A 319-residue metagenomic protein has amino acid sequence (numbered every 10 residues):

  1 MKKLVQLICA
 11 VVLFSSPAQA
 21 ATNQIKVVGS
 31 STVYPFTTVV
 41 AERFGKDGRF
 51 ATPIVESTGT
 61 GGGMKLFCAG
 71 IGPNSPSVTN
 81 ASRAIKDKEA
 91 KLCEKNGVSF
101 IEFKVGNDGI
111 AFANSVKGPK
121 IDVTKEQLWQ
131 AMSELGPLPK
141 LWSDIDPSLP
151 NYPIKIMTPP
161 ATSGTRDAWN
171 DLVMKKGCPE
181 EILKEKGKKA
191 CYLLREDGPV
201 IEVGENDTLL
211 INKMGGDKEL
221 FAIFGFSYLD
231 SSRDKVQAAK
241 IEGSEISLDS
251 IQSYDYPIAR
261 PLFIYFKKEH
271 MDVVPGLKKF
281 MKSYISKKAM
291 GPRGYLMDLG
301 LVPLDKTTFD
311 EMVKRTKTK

Functional and structural regions predicted by a protein language model:
K2-A10: Sec-dependent signal peptide recognition, specifically the positively charged N-region followed immediately by
L13-A20: C-terminal segment of classical bacterial N-terminal signal peptides
A20-K319: Flexible loop/hinge segments at secondary-structure junctions
